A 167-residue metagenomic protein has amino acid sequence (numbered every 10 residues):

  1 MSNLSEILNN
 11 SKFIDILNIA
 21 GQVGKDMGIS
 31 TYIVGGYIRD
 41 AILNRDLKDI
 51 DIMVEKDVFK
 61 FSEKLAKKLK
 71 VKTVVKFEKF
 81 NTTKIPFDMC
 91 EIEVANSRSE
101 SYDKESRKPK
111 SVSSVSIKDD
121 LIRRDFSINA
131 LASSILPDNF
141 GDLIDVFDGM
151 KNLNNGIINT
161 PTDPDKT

Functional and structural regions predicted by a protein language model:
M1-T167: Catalytic cores of the polymerase beta-like nucleotidyltransferase superfamily and closely associated nucleotide
